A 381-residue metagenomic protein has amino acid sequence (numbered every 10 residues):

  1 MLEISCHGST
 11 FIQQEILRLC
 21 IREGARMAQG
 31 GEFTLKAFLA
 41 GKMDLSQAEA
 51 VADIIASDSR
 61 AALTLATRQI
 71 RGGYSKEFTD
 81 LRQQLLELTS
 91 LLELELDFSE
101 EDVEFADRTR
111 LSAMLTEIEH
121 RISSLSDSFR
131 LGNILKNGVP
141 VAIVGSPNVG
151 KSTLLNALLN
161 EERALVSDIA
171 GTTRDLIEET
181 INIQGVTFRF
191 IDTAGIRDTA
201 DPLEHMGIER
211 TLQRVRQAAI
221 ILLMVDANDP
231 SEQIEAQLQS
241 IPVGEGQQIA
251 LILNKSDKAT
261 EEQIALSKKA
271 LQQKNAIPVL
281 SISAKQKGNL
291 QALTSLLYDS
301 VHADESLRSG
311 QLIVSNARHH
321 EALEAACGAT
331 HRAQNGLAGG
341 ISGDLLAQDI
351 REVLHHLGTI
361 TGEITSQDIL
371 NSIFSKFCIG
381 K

Functional and structural regions predicted by a protein language model:
M1-Q47, D58: N-terminal accessory targeting/assembly segments
R26, T187-R189, P278: Conserved beta-strand segments of alpha/beta enzyme cores
R60-N182, T199-D201, Q213, Q217 (+1 more regions): C-terminal-of-GTPase-core extension/linker across diverse P-loop GTPases
V186-P202: Conserved nucleotide-sensing/catalytic segment adjacent to the nucleotide-binding pocket in NTP-handling enzymes
H205: Cytosolic ligand/metal-binding cores
L223: Redox-cofactor binding/interface segments in oxidoreductases and associated redox assembly factors
